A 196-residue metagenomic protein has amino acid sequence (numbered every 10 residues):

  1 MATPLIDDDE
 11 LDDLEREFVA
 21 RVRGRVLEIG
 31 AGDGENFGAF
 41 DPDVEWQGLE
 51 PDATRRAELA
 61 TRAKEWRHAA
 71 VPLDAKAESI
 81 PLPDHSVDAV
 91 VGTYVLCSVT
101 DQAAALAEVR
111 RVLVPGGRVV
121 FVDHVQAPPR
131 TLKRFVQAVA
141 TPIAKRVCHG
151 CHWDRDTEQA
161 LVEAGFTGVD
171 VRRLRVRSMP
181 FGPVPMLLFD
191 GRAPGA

Functional and structural regions predicted by a protein language model:
A2-D9, V122-P183: C-terminal alpha-helical "lid/dimerization" subdomain adjacent to the S-adenosyl-L-methionine
L5-R25, E35-A39: Conserved alpha-helix/loop element of class I SAM-dependent methyltransferases that forms part of the SAM/SAH-binding
R25-E28, G32-S79: Class I SAM-dependent methyltransferase SAM/SAH-binding core
E45, G116-R118: Short glycine-centered segments of the SAM/dcSAM-binding site in methyltransferase folds
E78-V90: A short acidic, Gly/Pro-enriched loop at the edge of an enzyme's catalytic core that lines a small-molecule cofactor
D88-D101: A short SAM/SAH-binding and catalytic strip from SAM-dependent methyltransferases
A103-P115: A short glycine-rich, Lys/Arg-flanked "PGG" loop and its adjoining helix->strand segment in the class I
M186-A196: C-terminal lobe and adjacent flexible extensions of AdoMet/dcAdoMet transferase-like proteins
